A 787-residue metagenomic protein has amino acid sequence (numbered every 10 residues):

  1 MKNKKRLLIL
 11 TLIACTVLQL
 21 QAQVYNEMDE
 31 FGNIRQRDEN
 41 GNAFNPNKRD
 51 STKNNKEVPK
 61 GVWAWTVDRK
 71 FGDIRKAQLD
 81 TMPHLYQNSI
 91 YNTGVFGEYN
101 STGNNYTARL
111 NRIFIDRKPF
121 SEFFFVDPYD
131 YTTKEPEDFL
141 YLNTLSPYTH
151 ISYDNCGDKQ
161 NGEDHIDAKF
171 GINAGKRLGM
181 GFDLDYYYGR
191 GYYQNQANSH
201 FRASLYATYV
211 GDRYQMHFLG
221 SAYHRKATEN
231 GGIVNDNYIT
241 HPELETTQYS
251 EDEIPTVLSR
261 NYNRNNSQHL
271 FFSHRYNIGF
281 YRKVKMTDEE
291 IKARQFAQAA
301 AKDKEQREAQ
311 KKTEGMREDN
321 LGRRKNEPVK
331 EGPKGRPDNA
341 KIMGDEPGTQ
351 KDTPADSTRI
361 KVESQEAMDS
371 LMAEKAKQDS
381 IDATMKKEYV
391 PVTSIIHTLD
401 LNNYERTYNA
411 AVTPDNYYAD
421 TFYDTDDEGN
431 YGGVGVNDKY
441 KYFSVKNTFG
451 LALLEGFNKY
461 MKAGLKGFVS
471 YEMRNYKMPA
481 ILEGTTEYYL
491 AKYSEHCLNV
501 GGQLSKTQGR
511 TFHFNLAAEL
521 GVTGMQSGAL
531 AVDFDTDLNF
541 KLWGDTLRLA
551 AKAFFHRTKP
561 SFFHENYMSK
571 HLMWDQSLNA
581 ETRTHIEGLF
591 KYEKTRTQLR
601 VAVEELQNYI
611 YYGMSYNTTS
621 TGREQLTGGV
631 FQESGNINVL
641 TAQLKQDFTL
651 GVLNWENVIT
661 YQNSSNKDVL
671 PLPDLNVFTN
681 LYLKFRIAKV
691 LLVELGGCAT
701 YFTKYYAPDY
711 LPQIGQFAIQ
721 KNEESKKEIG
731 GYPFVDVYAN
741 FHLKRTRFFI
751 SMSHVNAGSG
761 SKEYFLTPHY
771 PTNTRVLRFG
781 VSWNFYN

Functional and structural regions predicted by a protein language model:
M1-K5: N-terminal secretory signal peptides that target proteins for export/translocation
R6-T16: Sec-dependent N-terminal signal peptides
L18-A22: Sec/Tat signal peptide C-region and signal peptidase I cleavage site
Q23-F271, R275-V362, K541-T546, K744 (+2 more regions): Membrane-proximal, glycine/serine-rich, low-complexity loop/turn segments characteristic of large bacterial
G220, I254-K312, D356, Q365-N787: Exposed, low-structure sequence patches enriched in small/polar residues
